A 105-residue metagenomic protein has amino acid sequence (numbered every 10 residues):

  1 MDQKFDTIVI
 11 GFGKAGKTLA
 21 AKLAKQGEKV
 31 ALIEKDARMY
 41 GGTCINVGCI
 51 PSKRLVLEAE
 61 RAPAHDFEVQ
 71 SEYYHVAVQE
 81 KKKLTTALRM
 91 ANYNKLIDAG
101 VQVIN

Functional and structural regions predicted by a protein language model:
M1-G13: Beta1/beta-strand and adjacent pyrophosphate-binding region of the FAD-binding site in flavoprotein oxidoreductases
D2-Q3, K22-E28, E34-N105: Glycine-rich flavin
I10, I33-E34: The conserved SAM/SAH-binding core of class I Rossmann-like methyltransferase domains, concentrating on the hydrophobic
G16-K17: N-terminal Rossmann-fold NAD(P) dinucleotide-binding loop
